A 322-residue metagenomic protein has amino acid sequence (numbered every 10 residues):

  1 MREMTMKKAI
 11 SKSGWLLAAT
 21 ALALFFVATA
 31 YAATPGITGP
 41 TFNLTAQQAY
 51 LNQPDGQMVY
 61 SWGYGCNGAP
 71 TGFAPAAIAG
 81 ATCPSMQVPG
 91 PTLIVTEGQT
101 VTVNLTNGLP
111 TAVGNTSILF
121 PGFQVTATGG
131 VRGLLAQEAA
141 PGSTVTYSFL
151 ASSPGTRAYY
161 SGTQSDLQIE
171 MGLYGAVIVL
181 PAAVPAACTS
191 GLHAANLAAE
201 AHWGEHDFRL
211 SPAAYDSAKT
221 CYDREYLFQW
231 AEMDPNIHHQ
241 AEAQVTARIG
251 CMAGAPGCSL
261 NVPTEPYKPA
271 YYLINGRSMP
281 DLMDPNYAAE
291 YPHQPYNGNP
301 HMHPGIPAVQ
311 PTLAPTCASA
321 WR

Functional and structural regions predicted by a protein language model:
E3, G14, A28-T146, V245-A318: N-terminal, post-signal-peptide metal-ligating segments of extracellular/periplasmic oxidoreductases, dominated by
M4-A18: Bacterial N-terminal signal peptides that target proteins for export
L16-V27: Bacterial N-terminal signal peptides
T34-G36, G172-D223: Extracytoplasmic/periplasmic copper-protein system
G108-L119, F123-C188, H193-A194: Extracellular/periplasmic metallocenter environments
P154, E170, C221, T312-A314: Active-site-proximal structural scaffolding
L167, D216-T220, A243-M252: Surface-exposed loop and adjacent secondary-structure segments within mature catalytic domains
A182-P185, F228-I237: Short, conserved secondary-structure transition motifs
